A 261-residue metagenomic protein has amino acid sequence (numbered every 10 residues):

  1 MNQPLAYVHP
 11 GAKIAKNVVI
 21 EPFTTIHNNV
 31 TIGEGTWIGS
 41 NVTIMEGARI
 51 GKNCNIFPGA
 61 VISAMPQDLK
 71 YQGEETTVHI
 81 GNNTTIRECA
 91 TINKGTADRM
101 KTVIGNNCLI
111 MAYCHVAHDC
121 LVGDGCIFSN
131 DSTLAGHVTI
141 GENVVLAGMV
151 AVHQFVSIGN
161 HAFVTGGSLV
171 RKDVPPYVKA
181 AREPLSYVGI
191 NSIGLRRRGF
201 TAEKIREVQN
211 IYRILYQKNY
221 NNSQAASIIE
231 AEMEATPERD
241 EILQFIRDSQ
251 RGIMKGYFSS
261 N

Functional and structural regions predicted by a protein language model:
M1-L5, P10-G11, K16-N17, N53 (+6 more regions): Terminal amphipathic alpha-helical/low-complexity segments used for targeting or macromolecular assembly
N2-R182, S186: Structural signal for interior beta-strand "rungs" in well-ordered beta-sheet cores of soluble enzyme domains
